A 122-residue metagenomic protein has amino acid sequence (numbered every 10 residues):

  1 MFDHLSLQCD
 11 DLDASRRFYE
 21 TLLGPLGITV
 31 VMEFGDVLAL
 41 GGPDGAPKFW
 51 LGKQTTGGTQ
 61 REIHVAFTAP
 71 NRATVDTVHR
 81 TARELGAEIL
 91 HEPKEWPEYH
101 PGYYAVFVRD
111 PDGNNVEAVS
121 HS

Functional and structural regions predicted by a protein language model:
M1-R16, V65, S122: N-terminal beta-strand motif that seeds the catalytic metal site of vicinal oxygen chelate
L7-K48: Core segments of cupin and vicinal oxygen chelate
D11-D13, A66-P111: Vicinal oxygen chelate
T29-M32, K94-W96, V119-S122: Conserved catalytic-core motifs of GNAT/GCN5-like acyltransferases
F34, R61, G102: Exposed loop/turn and edge beta-strand positions of beta-sandwich/beta-sheet ligand-binding modules
G41-L85: Long, continuous compositionally biased terminal/linker segments
R109-S122: Short, contiguous alpha-helical
